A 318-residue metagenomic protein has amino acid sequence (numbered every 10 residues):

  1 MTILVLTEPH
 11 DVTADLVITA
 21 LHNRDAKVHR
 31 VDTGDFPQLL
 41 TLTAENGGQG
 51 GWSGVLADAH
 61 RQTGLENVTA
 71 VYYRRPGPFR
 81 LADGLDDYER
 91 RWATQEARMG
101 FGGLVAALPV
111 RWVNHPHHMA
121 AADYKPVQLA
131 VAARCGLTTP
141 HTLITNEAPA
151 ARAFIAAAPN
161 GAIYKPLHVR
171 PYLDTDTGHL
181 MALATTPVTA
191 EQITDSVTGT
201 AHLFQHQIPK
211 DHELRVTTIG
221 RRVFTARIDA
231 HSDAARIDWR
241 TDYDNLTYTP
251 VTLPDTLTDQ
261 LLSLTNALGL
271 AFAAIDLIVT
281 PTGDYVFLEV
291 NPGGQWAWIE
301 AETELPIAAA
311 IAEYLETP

Functional and structural regions predicted by a protein language model:
M1-L4: Extreme N-terminal starter segment of soluble prokaryotic enzymes
E8-N23, H29-T138, R152: Conserved N-proximal alpha/beta basic substrate-recognition cap immediately N-terminal to, or forming the N-lobe
L21, A151, A157-L253: Phosphate-binding site of ATP-dependent enzymes
R30-V31, W112-N114, H141-T145, Y164 (+1 more regions): General beta-strand structural signal in soluble alpha/beta enzymes
N46-G50, D58-A59, T218-R222, A230 (+1 more regions): Short acidic-glycine loop/turn motifs at beta-strand connectors
C135-P159: Rossmann-like NAD(P)H-binding beta-loop-alpha module
V251-T256, S263-L270, V279-P318: C-terminal active-site "lid" helix and adjoining low-complexity regulatory extension at the edge of ATP-using catalytic
I275-L277: Hydrophobic residue at the +6 position relative to the catalytic HRD Asp in the kinase catalytic loop
